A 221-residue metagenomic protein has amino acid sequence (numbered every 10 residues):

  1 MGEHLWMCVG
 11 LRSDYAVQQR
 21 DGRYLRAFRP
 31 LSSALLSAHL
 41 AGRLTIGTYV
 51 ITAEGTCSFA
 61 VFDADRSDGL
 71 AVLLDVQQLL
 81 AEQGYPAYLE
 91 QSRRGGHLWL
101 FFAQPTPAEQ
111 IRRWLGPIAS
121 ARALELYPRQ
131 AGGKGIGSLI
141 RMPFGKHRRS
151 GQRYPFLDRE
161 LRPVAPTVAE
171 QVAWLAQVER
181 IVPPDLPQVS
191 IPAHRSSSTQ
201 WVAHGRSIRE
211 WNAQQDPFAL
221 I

Functional and structural regions predicted by a protein language model:
M1-F59, S67-L74, I136-L139, F144-R153 (+2 more regions): DNA replication initiation on ssDNA origins
G47-I51, Q77-Q78, Q83-Q91, L124-G132: Catalytic micro-motifs at enzyme active sites that drive phosphoryl/nucleotidyl and oxygen chemistry
V61, Q77, P86-R113, G133-G145: Histidine-centered divalent-metal-coordination microenvironment in nucleic-acid enzymes
V72-E82, F101-L126, R148-E170: Helical (often loop-to-helix) elements that flank the catalytic cores of nucleotide-handling enzymes
Q130, F144, E160: Solvent-exposed, flexible loop/coil residues
